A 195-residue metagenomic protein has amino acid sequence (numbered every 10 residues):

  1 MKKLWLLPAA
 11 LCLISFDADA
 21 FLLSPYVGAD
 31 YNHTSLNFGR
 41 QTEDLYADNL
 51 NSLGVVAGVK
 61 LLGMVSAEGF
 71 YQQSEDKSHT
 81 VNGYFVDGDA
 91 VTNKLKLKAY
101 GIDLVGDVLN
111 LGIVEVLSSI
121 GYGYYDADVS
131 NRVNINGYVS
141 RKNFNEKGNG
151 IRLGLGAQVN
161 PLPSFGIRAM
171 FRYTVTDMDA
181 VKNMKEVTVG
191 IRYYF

Functional and structural regions predicted by a protein language model:
M1-S24: Cleavable N-terminal export/targeting peptides
L11, V56-K60, G166: Short, conserved structural micro-motifs that define repeat-unit consensus positions and nucleotide-binding loops
A18-S24, M64, L109-V116, L162-F165 (+1 more regions): Short loop/turn motifs that connect adjacent beta-strands in outer-membrane beta-barrel proteins
L23, N49-L53, K96-Y100, K147-I151 (+1 more regions): Residues that define the transmembrane beta-barrel architecture of outer-membrane proteins
G28, H33-S35, V56-I135, V159 (+1 more regions): Gram-negative (and chloroplast) outer-membrane scaffold detector with strong preference for beta-barrel transmembrane
H33-L53, N143-N149: Surface-exposed strand-loop-strand hairpins of Gram-negative outer-membrane beta-barrel proteins
G39-L45, F85-N93, G137-N143, T174-D179: Extracellular loop and loop/strand-boundary signature of outer-membrane beta-barrel proteins
D128-D177: A generic hydrophobic-segment detector
